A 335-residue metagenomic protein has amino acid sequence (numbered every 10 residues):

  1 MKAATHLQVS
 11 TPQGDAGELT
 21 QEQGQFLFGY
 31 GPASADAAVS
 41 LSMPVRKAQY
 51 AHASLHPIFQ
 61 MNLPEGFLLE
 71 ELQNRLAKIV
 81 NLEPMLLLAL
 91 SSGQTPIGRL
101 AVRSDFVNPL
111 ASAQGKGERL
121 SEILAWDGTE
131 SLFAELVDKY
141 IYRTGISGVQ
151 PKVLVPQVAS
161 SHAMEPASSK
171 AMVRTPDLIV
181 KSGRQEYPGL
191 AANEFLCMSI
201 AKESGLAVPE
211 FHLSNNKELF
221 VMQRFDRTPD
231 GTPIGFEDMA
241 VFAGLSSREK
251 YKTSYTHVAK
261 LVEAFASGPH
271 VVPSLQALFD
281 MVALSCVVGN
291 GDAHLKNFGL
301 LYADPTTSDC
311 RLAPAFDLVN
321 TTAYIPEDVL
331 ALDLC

Functional and structural regions predicted by a protein language model:
M1-L295, G299-C335: Phosphate/dinucleotide-binding and metal-coordinating scaffold of catalytic cores in nucleotide-dependent enzymes
